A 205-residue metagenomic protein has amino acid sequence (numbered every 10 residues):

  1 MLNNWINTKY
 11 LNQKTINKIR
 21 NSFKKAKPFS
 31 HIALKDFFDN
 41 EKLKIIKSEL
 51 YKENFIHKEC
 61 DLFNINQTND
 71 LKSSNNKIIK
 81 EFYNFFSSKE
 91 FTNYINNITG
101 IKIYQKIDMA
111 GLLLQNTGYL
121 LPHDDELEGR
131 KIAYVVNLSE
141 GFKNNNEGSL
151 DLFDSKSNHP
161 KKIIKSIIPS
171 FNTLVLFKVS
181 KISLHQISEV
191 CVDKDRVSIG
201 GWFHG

Functional and structural regions predicted by a protein language model:
L2-I98: Non-heme Fe(II)/2-oxoglutarate
N75-N84, F91-G205: Catalytic core of non-heme Fe(II) oxygenases with the double-stranded beta-helix
